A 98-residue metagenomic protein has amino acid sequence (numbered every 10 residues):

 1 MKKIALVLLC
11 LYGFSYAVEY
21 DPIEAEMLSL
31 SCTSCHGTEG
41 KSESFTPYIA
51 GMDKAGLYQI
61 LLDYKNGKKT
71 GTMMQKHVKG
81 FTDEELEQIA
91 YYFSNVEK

Functional and structural regions predicted by a protein language model:
I4-G13: Sec-dependent N-terminal signal peptides
Y12-S29, Y58, D63: Electrostatic cytochrome c docking/interface patches
V18, T38, H77, Y92-S94: Residue-level hotspots at or immediately adjacent to binding/recognition sites across diverse folds
L30-T38, I89: The canonical Cys-X-X-Cys-His
C35-S42, S94-K98: Detector for the c-type heme attachment site
E39-K69: Gly/Gly-Pro-rich "capping" loops immediately C-terminal to redox-active cysteine motifs in periplasmic/lumenal
L62-E84: Short Fe-S-cluster ligation motifs
K79-K98: C-terminal capping alpha-helices of c-type cytochrome domains
